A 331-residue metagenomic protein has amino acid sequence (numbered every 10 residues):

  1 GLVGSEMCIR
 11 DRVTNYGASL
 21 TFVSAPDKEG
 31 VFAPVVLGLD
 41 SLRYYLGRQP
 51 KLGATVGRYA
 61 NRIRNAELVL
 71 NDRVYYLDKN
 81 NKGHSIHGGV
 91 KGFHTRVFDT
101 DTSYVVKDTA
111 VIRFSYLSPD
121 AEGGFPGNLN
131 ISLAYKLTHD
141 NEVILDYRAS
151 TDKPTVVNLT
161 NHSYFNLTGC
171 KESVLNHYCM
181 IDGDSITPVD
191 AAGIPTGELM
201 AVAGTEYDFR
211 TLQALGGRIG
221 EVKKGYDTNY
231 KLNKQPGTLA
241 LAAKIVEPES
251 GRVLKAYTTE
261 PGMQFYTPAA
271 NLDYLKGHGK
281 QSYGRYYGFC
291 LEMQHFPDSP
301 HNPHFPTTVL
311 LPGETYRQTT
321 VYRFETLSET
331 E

Functional and structural regions predicted by a protein language model:
G1-V3, I9: Single conserved hydrophobic/aromatic residue that forms the stacking wall/gate of nucleotide- or nucleobase-binding
V36-F93, I194-A201, E206-Y207: Active-site loop/turn microenvironments that scaffold catalytic and metal-binding pockets
E67, E122-N128, K136-L137, N302-Y316: Exposed beta-sheet edge/beta-hairpin loop segments within beta-rich domains
V74, D78-D140, H295: Extended, loop-rich substrate-binding clefts of extracytoplasmic carbohydrate-active enzymes
D146-V174: Acidic (Asp/Glu-rich), glycine- and aromatic
L167-G220: A conserved active-site cap/scaffold subdomain adjacent to cofactor or substrate pockets
V202-E331: Active-site pocket scaffolds in enzymes
